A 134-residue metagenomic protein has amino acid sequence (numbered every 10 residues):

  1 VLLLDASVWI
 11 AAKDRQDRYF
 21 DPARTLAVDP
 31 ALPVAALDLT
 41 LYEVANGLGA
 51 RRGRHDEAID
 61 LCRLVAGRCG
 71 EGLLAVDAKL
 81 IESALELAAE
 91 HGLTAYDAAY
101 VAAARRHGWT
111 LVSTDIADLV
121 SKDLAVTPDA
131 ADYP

Functional and structural regions predicted by a protein language model:
V1, L37, L73-L74, V101-P134: Acidic, PIN/NYN-like endoribonuclease modules and their adjacent C-terminal/linker elements
V1-A36, A50-D60, Y133: Short, well-structured N-terminal submotif of metal-dependent ribonuclease cores
D5, D97, D115: Acidic active-site catalytic centers that drive phospho-/nucleotidyl reactions and related ester hydrolyses
V8, T40, L80, Y100 (+1 more regions): Alpha-helix capping/helix-boundary segments
R15, D38, I59-E90, A102-A103: Acidic catalytic patch
P33, T94, G108-T110: Residue-level detector of anion-binding/catalytic polar loops
D38-N46: Short, conserved active-site loops that position catalytic residues or coordinate cofactors/metal ions across diverse
N46-A50, R105: Short glycine/serine- and small hydrophobic-enriched flexible loop segments
